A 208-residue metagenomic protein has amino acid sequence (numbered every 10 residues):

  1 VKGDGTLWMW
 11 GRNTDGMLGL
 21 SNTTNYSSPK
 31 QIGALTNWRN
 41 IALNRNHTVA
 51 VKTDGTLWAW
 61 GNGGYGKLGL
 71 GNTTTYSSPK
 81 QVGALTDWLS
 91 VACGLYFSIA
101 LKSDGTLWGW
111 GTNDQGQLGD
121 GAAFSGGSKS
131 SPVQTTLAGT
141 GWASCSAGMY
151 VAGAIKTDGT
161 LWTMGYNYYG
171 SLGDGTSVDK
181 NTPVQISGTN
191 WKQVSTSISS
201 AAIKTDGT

Functional and structural regions predicted by a protein language model:
V1-L7, L20-N37, K52-L57, G71-T74 (+4 more regions): Thr-biased low-complexity repeat/linker tracts and other Thr-enriched repetitive architectures
G3, L43-R45, T53, C93-L95 (+5 more regions): Residue-level detector of Asp-centered blade-edge/turn motifs that repeat once per structural unit in beta-propeller
W8-S28, W60-K80, G111-S130, M164-T182: Short glycine/serine- and acidic-residue-enriched loop/turn motifs that recur at repeat junctions
M9, H47-A50, A59, F97-A100 (+4 more regions): Conserved core positions of repeat-based scaffolds
N13, I32-A34, V82-A84, T135-L137 (+2 more regions): Short loop/turn motifs that cap or connect beta-strands within the blades of beta-propeller-type repeat domains
W38-R39, W88, G141-W142, W191-Q193 (+1 more regions): Short, intrinsically disordered, charge-balanced linker/junction segments flanking boundaries in proteins
